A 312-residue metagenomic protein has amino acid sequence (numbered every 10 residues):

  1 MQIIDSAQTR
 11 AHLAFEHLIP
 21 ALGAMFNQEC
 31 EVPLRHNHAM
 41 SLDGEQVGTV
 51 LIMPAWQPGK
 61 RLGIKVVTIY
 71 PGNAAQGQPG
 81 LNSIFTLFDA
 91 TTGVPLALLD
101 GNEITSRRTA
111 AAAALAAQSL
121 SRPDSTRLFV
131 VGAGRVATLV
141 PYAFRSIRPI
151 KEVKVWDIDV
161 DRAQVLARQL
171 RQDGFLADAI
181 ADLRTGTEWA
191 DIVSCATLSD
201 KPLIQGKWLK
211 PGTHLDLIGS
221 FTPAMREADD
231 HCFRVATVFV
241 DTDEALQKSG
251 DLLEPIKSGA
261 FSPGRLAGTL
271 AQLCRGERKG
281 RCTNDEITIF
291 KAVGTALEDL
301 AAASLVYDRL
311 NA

Functional and structural regions predicted by a protein language model:
M1-S106, A114, D124, G268 (+2 more regions): N-terminal ligand-binding/catalytic initiation module
L120-R127, K210-P211: Short helix-loop-beta connector
R127-F129, T288: Conserved beta-strand elements of the Class I
A133-G134: Glycine-rich Rossmann-fold phosphate-binding loop(s) that bind the pyrophosphate of adenine dinucleotide cofactors
A137-T138: N-terminal Rossmann-fold NAD(P) dinucleotide-binding loop
I147-D173: NAD(P)-binding Rossmann-fold cofactor-contacting core
F175-A260: Rossmann-like adenosine-cofactor binding region
M225-A312: Adenosine-phosphate binding glycine-rich loop
